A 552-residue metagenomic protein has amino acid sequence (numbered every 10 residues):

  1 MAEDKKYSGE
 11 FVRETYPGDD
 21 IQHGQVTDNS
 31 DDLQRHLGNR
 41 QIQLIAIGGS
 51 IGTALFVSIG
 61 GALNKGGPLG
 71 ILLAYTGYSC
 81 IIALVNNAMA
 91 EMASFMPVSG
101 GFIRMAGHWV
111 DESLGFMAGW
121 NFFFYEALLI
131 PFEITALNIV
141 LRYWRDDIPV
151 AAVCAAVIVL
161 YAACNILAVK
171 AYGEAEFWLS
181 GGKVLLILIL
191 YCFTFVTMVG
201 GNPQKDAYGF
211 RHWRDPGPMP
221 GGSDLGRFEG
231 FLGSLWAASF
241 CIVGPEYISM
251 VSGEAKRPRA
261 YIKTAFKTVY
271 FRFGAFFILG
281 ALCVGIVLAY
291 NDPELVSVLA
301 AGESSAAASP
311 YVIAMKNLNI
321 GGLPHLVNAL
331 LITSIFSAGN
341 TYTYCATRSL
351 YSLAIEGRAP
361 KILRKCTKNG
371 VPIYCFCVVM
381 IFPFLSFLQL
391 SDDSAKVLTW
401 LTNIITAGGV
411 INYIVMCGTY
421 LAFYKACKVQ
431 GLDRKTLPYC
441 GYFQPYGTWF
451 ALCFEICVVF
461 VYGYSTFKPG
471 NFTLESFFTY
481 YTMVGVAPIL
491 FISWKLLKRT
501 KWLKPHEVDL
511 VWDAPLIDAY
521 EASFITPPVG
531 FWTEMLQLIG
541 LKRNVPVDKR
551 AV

Functional and structural regions predicted by a protein language model:
M1-L69, I82-A83, N87, T500-V552: Membrane-interface "cap" regions at the ends of multi-pass membrane proteins
S8, D32-L33, R145, G181-G322: Helix-loop-helix junctions that connect adjacent transmembrane segments in multi-pass membrane transporters
L33, L44, L55-D146, V150: Extracellular loop-to-transmembrane helix junctions
V98, N121-T135, I242-A255, G321-K361 (+2 more regions): Membrane-helix boundary/coupling elements in multi-pass transport proteins
G101-R104, D111, P218, S234 (+3 more regions): TM-loop-TM module centered on a large, flexible mid-protein loop between adjacent transmembrane helices in multi-pass
I103-H108, E133-C154, S249-P258, K267-Y270 (+3 more regions): Helix-loop-helix connectors at the membrane interface of multi-pass transporters/channels
A151-R214, V243, F266-G274, T402-V415 (+1 more regions): Membrane-interface loop-to-helix entry segments
K365-G370, Y413-Y480, L503-D513: C-terminal membrane-solvent junction of multi-pass transporters and transport-like membrane proteins
